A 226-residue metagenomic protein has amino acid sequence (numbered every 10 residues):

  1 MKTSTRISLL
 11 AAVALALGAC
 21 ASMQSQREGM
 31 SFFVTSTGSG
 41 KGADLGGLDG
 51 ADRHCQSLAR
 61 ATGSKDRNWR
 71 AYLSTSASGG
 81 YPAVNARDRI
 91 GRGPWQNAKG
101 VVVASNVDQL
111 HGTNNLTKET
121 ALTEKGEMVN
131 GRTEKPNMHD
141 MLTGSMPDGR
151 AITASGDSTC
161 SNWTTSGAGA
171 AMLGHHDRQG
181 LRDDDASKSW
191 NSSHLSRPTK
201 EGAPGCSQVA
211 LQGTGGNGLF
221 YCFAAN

Functional and structural regions predicted by a protein language model:
M1-L10: Bacterial N-terminal signal peptides that target proteins for export
L17-A19: C-terminal motif of bacterial Sec signal peptides marking the signal peptidase cleavage site
A21-N226: Secreted/extracellular ectodomain signature
